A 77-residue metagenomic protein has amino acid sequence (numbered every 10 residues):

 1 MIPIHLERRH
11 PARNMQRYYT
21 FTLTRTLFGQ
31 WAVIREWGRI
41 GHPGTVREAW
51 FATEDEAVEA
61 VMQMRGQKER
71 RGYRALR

Functional and structural regions predicted by a protein language model:
M1-A32: Short N-terminal "domain-start" leader segments that mark the transition from disordered tails or signal peptides into
P3-E7, P11, I34, D55-M62 (+1 more regions): Long, contiguous binding/interaction regions
R9, Y18, Q30-W31, I40-P43 (+2 more regions): Surface-exposed loop/turn and secondary-structure junction residues enriched for glycine/proline
F21-R47, M62: Short aromatic-glycine-(Arg/Gly/Cys) micro-motifs in beta-strand/loop hairpins
P43, F51-E69: A short, charged, amphipathic alpha-helix used as a generic interaction element across diverse proteins
Q67-R77: Short, mixed-charge low-complexity intrinsically disordered segments
